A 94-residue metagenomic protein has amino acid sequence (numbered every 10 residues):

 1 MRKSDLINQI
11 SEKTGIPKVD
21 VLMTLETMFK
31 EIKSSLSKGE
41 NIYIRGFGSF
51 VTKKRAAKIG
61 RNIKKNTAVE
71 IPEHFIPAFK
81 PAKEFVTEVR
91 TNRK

Functional and structural regions predicted by a protein language model:
M1-K94: Strongly charged
